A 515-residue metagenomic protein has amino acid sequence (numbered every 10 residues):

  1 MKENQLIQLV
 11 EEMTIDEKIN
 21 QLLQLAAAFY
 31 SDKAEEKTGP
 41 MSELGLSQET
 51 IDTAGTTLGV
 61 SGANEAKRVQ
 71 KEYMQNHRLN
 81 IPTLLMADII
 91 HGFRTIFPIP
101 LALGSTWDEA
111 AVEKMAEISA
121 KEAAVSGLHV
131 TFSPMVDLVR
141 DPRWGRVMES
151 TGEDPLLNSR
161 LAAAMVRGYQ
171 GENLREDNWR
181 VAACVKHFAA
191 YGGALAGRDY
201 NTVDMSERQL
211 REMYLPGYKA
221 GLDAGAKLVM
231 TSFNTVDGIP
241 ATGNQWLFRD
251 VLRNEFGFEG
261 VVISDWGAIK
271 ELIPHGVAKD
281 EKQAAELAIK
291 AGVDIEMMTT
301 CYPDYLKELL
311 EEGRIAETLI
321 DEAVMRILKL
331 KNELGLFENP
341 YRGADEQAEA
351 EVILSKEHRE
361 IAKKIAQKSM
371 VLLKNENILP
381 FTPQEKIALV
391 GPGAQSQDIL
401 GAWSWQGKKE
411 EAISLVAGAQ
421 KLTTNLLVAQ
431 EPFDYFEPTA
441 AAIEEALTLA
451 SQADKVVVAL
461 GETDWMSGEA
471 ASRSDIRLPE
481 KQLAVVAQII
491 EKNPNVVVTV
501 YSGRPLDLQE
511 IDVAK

Functional and structural regions predicted by a protein language model:
M1-K515: Glycoside hydrolase catalytic-domain context in secreted enzymes
